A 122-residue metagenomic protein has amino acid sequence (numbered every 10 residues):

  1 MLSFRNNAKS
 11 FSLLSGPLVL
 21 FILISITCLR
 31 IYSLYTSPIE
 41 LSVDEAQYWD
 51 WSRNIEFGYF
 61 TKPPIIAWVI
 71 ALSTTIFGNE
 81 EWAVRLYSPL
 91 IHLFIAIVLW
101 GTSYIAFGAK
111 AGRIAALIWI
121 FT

Functional and structural regions predicted by a protein language model:
M1-L14: Short, Lys/Arg-rich, polar N-terminal cytosolic tail immediately upstream of the first transmembrane signal-anchor
L13-L41: Transmembrane signal-anchor helices characteristic of membrane glycosylation enzymes that use polyprenol
I22, V84-H92, A115: Alpha-helical transmembrane segments of multi-pass integral membrane proteins
L23-I26, A115-F121: Short helix- or helix-capping micro-motifs that position conserved polar/aromatic residues at function-defining sites
L34-Y48, F57-L72, G78-W82: Extracytoplasmic catalytic/substrate-binding loops of multi-pass membrane glycan-assembly enzymes
P64, L93-F94, I120: Hydrophobic/small/kink-forming positions within alpha-helical transmembrane segments of polytopic membrane proteins
E80-W82, F107-I114: Membrane-helix interface segments
L86-F107: Transmembrane-helix motifs of polytopic, lipid-linked glycan transferases
